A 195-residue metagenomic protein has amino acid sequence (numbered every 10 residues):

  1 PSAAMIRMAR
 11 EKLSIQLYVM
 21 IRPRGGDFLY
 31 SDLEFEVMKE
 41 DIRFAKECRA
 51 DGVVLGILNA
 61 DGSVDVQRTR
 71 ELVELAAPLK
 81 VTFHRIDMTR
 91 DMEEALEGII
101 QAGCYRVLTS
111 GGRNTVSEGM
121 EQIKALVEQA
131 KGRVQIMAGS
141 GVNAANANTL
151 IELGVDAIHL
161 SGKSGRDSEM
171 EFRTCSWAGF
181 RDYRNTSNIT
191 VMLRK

Functional and structural regions predicted by a protein language model:
P1-G25, V64-R85, E118-N143, A178-K195: Alpha-helix-loop-beta-strand connector modules within alpha/beta enzyme cores
P1-M8, G26-D27, E34-F35, K46-I57 (+1 more regions): N-terminal-biased segments
A3-A4, L29-E36, E40, C48 (+7 more regions): Residues at secondary-structure transition points
M20-G26, L58-A60, I86-M88, S110-R113 (+2 more regions): Active-site beta-loop-alpha junctions enriched in small/polar residues
D27-F44, M88-A102, L126-G132, I136-A138 (+1 more regions): Catalytic cores of alpha/beta
F28, E34-K39, G165-V191: Short, flexible, glycine-rich and Lys/Arg-enriched loop motifs at helix boundaries that contact anionic partners
F44-G62, C104-S117, L153-S176: Glycine-rich phosphate-binding active-site loops on the catalytic face of alpha/beta enzymes
K46-A95, I99: Hydrophobic, well-structured mid-protein blocks that either form specific transmembrane helices
